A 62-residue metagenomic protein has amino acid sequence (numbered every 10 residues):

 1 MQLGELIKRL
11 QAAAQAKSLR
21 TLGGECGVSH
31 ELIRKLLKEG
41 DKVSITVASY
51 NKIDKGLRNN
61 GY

Functional and structural regions predicted by a protein language model:
M1-K17, N51: A short, Lys/Arg-rich alpha-helix, primarily the initiator
E5-K8, G24, K35-L36, K55: DNA-binding alpha-helical recognition surfaces that contact promoter or target DNA
A12-Q15, K38, R58: Alpha-solenoid HEAT/Armadillo repeat architecture
A16, V28, N59-Y62: Helix N-cap/coil-helix junction residues
S18-C26: Short alpha-helical "recognition helix" segments of helix-turn-helix
V28-S44: Recognition helix of helix-turn-helix/homeodomain-like DNA-binding domains that insert into the DNA major groove
T46-Y62: DNA major-groove recognition helix of helix-turn-helix/homeodomain DNA-binding modules
